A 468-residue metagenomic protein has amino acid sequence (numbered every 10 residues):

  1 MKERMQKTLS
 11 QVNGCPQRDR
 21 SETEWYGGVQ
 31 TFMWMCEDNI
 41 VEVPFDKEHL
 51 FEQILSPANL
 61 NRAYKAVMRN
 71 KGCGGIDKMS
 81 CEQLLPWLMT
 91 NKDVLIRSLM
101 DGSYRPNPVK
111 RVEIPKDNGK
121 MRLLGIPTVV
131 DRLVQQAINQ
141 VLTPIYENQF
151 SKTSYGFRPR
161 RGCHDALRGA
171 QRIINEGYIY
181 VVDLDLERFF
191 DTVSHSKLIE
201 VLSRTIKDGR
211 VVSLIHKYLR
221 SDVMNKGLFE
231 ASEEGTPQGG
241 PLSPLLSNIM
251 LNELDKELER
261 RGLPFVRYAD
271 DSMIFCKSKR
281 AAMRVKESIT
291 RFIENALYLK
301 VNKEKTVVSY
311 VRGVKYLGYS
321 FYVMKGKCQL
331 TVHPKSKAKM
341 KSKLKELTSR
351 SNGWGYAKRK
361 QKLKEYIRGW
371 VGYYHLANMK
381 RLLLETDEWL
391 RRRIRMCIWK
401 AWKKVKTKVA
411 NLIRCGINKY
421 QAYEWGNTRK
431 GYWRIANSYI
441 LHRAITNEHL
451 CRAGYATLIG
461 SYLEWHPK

Functional and structural regions predicted by a protein language model:
M1-M89: Non-catalytic, polymerase-adjacent accessory regions of viral genome-replication enzymes
C73, Q83-P108: Amphipathic alpha-helical blocks
S98-E113, D117, Q149-G313: Conserved polymerase palm-domain catalytic core
L123-L124, T128, Q329-L330: Conserved phosphate-binding loops in nucleotide/dinucleotide-binding enzymes
I138: Nucleotide/phosphate-binding loop and acidic/charged catalytic motifs in nucleotide-binding or -utilizing enzymes
R220, A296-R368: A conserved non-catalytic segment of reverse transcriptases and RNA-directed RNA polymerases corresponding to the late
R359-V405, V409-I413: Non-catalytic, peripheral interaction segments enriched in hydrophobic/basic residues
R393, W402-K468: Extended C-terminal regions of large enzymes
